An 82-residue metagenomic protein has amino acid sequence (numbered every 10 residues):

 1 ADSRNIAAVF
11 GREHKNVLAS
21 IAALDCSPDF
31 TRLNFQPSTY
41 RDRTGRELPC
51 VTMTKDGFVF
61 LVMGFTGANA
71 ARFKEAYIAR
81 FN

Functional and structural regions predicted by a protein language model:
A1-N82: An anion-engaging/catalytic patch
